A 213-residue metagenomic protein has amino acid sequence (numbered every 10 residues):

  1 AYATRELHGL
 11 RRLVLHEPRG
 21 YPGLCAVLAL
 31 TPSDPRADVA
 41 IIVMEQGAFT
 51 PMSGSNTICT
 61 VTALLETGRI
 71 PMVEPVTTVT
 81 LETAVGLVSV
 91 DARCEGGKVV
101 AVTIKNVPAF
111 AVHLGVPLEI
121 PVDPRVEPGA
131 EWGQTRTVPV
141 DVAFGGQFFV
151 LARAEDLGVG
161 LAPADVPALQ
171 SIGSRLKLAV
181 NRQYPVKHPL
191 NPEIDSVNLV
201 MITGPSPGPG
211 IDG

Functional and structural regions predicted by a protein language model:
A1-M52, C59-G213: Active-site proximal loop and beta-alpha junction motif in alpha/beta enzyme cores
